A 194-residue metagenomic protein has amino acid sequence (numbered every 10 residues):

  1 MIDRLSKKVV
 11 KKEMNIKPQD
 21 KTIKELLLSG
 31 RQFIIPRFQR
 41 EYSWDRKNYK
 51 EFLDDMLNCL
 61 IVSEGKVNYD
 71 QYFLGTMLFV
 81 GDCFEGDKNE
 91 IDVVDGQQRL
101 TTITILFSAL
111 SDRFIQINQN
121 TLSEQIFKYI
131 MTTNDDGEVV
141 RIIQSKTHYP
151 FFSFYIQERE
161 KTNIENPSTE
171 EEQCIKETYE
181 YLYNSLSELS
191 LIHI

Functional and structural regions predicted by a protein language model:
I2-I34, Q39-I192: Glycine- and hydrophobic-rich flexible loops that cap the catalytic core of alpha/beta enzyme folds
